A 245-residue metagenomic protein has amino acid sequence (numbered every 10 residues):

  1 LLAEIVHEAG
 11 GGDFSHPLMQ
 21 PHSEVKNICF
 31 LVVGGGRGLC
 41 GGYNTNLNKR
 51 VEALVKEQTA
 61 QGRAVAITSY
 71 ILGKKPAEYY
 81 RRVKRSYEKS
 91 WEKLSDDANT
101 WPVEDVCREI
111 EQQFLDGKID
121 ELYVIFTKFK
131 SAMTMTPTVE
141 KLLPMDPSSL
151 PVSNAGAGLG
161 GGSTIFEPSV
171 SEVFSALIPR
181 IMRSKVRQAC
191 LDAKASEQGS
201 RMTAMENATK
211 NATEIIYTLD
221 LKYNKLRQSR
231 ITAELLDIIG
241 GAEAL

Functional and structural regions predicted by a protein language model:
L1-L245: C-terminal beta-strand-loop-alpha-helix "lid" module of Rossmann-like NAD(P)-dependent dehydrogenases
